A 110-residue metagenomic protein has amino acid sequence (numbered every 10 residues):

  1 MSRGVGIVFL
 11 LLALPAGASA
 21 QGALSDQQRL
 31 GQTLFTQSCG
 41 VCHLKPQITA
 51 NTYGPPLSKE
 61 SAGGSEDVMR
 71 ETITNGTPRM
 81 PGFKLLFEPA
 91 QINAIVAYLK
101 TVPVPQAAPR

Functional and structural regions predicted by a protein language model:
M1-G4: Positively charged n-region of N-terminal signal peptides that target proteins for export
G6-A16: Bacterial N-terminal signal peptides
A18-G22: Boundary at the C-terminal end of the N-terminal hydrophobic targeting segment
L24-P56, E71, R79, T101-R110: Periplasmic/extracellular electron-transfer cofactor-ligation site, primarily the c-type cytochrome heme-c attachment
Q27-L30, S65, M69, Q91-I92: Stable alpha-helical elements in mature extracytoplasmic
D67-L86: Short Fe-S-cluster ligation motifs
I73, L85-R110: C-terminal capping alpha-helices of c-type cytochrome domains
